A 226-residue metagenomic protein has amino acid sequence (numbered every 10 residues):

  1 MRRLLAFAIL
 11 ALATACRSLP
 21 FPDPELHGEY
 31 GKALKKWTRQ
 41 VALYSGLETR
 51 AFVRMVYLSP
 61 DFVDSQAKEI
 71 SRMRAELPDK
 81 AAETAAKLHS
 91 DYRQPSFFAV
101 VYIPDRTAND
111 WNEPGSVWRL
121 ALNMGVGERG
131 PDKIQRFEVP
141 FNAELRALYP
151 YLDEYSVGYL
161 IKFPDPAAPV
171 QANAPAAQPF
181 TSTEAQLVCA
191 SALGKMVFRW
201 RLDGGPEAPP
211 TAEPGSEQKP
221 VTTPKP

Functional and structural regions predicted by a protein language model:
M1-C16: Sec-dependent bacterial lipoprotein signal peptides
C16-P226: Conserved functional micro-motifs across diverse proteins
